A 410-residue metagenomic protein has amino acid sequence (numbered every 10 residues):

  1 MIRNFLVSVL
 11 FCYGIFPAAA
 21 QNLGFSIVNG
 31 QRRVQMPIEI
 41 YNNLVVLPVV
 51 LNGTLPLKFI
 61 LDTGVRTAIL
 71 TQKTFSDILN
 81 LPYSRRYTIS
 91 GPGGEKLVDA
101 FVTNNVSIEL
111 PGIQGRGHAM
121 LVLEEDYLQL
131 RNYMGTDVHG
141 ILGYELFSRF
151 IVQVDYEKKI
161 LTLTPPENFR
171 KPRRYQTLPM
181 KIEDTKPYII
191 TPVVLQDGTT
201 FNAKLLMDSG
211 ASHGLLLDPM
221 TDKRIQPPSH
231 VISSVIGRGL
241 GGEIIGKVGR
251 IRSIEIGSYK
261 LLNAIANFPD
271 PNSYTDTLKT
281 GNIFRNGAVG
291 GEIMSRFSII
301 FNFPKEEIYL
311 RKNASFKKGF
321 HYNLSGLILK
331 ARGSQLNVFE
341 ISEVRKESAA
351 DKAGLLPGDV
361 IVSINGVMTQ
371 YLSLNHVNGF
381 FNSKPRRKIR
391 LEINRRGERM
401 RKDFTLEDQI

Functional and structural regions predicted by a protein language model:
M1-F25: Bacterial Sec-dependent N-terminal signal peptides
A19-I410: Pepsin/retropepsin-fold aspartyl endopeptidases
